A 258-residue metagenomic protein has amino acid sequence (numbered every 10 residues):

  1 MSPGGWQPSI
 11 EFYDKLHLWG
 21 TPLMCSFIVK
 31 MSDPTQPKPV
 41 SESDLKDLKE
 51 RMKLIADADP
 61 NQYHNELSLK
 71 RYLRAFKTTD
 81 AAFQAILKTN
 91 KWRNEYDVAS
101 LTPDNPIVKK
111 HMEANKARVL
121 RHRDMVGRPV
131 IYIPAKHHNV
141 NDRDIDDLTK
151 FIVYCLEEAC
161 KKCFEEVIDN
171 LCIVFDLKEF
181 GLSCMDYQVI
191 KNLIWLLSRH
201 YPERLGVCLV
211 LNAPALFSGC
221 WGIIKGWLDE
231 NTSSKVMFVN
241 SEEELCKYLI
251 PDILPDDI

Functional and structural regions predicted by a protein language model:
S2-I258: Basic, amphipathic alpha-helical/coil surface patches used to engage anionic, phosphate-bearing ligands and membranes
